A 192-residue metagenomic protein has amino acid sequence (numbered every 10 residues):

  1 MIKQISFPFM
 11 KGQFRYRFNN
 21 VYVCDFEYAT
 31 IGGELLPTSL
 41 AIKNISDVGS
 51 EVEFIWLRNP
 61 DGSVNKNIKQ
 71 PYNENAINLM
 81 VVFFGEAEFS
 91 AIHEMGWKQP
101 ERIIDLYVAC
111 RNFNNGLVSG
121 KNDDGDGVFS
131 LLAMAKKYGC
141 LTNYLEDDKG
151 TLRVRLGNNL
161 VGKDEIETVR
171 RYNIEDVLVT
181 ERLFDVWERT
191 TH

Functional and structural regions predicted by a protein language model:
M1-F26, T30: N-terminal accessory regions of nucleic-acid-interacting proteins
Q13-Y16, T30-E34, N112, R189: Hydrophobic, well-ordered secondary-structure scaffolds
F18, I31, P71-A76: Catalytic cores of nuclease domains that cleave nucleic-acid phosphodiester backbones
V21, L35-S39, I77-N78: A common structural microfeature
D25, A41-K43, Y107: Residues in well-ordered beta-strands of folded domains
T30-V48, E53: RNase H-like nuclease fold core
D47-I68, Y72, N78-H192: Active-site-proximal helix-loop-helix substrate-binding element of RNase H-like nuclease domains
